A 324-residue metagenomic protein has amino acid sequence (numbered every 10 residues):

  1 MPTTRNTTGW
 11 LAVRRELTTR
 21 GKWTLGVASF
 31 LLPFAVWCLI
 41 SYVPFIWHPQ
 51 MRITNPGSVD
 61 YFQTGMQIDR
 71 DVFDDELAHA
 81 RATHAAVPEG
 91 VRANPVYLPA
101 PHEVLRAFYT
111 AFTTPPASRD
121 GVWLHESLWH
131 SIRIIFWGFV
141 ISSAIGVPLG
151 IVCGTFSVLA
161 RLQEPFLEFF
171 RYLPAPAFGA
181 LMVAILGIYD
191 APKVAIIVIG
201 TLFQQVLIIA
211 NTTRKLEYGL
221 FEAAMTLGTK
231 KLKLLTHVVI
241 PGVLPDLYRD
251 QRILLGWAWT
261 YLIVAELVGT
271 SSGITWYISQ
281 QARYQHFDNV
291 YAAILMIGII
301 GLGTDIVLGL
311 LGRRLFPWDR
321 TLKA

Functional and structural regions predicted by a protein language model:
M1-S29, I306-A324: Transmembrane alpha-helical segments of polytopic membrane transport and secretion proteins
A12-E16, F45-V140: Periplasmic/extracellular loop-to-transmembrane helix junction in inner-membrane transport proteins
E126, H130-I134, A184-Q205, V243-P245 (+1 more regions): Loop-to-helix entry region at the N-terminal start of transmembrane alpha-helices in multi-pass membrane transporters
W137-L167: Transmembrane-helix boundary motif in ABC transporter permease subunits
E164-Q204, N211-T212: Generic hydrophobic transmembrane alpha-helix motif, especially the helices
I199, L232-A265, Y291-A292, M296 (+1 more regions): Transmembrane alpha-helices
Q204-Y248: Short cytoplasmic-facing helical segments at TM-TM junctions of multi-pass membrane proteins
R214, R249, A292-A324: C-terminal transmembrane helix and the adjacent membrane-cytosol boundary/short C-terminal tail of inner/organellar
